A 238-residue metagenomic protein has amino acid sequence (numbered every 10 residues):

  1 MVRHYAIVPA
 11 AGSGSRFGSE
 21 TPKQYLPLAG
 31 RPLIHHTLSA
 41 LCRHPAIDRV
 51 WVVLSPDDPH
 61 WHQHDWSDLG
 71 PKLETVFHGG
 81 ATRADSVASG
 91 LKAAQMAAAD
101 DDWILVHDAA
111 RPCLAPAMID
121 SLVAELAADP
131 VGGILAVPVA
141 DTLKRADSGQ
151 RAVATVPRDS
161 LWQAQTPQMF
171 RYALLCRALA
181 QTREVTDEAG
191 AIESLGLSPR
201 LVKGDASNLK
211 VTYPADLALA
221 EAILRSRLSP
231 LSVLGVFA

Functional and structural regions predicted by a protein language model:
V2-P59: N-terminal glycine-rich phosphate-binding loop and ensuing alpha1 helix
F17, W61-Q63, L122, L143 (+1 more regions): Hydrophobic packing residues within well-ordered alpha-helices of enzyme cores
H35-D101: Conserved N-terminal catalytic core of the sugar/cofactor nucleotidyltransferase
I104-L105: Short aromatic/hydrophobic "clamp" motif used to bind/position activated sugar donors
D108: Substrate/cofactor-recognition hotspot
C113-V202, A238: Conserved core of the sugar-phosphate nucleotidyltransferase
S232-V236: Short, low-complexity, charge-dense intrinsically disordered segments
